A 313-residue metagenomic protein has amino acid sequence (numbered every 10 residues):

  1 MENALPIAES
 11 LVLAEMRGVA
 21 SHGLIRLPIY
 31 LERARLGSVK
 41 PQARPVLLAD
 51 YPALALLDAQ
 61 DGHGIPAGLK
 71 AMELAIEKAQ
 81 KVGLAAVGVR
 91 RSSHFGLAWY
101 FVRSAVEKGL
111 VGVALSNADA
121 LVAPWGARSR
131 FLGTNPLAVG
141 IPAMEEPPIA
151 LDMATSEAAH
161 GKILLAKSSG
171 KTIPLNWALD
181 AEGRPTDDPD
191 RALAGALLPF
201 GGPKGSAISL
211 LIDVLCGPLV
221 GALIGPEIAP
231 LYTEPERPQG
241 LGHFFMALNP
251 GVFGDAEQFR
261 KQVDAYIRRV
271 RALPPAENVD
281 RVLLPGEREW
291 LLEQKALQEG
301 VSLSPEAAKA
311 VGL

Functional and structural regions predicted by a protein language model:
M1-I25, V39-D50, R237-G240: N-terminal glycine-rich anion-binding loops that anchor highly charged ligand groups
H22-I76: Active-site cofactor/substrate anionic-group-binding motifs, chiefly glycine- and Lys/Arg-rich phosphate-binding loops
A55-M144: A generic, well-ordered mixed alpha/beta core segment in the N-terminal half of proteins
G109-L121, G217-L231: Glycine-rich phosphate/pyrophosphate-binding loops and their adjacent beta-strand/loop elements at enzyme active sites
V122-D190: Phosphate/diphosphate-binding glycine-rich loops and adjacent basic-rich segments that engage nucleotide
H160-G221, P238: Small-residue-enriched flexible segments
I224-L313: Catalytic-core signal marking the mid-to-C-terminal active-site face
